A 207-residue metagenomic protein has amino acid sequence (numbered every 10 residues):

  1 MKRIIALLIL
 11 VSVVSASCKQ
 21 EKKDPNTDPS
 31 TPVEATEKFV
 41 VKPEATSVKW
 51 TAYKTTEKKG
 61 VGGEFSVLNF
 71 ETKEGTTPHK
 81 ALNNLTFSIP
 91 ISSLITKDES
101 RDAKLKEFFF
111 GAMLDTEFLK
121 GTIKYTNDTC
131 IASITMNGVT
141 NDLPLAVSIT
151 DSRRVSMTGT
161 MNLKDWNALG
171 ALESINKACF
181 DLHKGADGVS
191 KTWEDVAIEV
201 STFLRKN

Functional and structural regions predicted by a protein language model:
K2-L7: Sec-dependent signal peptide recognition, specifically the positively charged N-region followed immediately by
V14-S17: C-terminal motif of bacterial Sec signal peptides marking the signal peptidase cleavage site
K19-N207: Low-complexity, acidic/polar, glycine-enriched regions of mature
